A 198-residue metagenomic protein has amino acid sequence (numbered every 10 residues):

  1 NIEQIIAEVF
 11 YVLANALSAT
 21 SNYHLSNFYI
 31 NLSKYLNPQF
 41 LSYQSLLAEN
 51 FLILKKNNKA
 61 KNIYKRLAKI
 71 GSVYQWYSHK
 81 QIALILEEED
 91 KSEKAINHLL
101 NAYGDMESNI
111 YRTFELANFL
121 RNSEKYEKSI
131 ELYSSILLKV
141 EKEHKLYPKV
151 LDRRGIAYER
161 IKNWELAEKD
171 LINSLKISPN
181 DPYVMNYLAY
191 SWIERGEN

Functional and structural regions predicted by a protein language model:
I6, Q39-F40, Y74-Q75, N109 (+3 more regions): Residue-level recognition of tetratricopeptide repeat
V9, Y43, Y77-S78, R112 (+3 more regions): TPR alpha-solenoid repeat register
T20, L54, E89, S123 (+2 more regions): Structural motif corresponding to the intra-repeat A-B loop/turn of tetratricopeptide repeats
